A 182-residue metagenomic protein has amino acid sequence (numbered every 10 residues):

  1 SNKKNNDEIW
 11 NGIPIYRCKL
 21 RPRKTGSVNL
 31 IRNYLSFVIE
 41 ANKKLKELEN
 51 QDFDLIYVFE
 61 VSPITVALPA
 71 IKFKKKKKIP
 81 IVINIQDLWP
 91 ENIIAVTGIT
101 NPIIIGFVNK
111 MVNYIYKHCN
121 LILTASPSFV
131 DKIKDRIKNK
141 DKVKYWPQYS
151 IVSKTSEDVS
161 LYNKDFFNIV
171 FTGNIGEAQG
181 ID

Functional and structural regions predicted by a protein language model:
N2-L48: A conserved catalytic-core segment of Leloir-type glycosyltransferases
Y34-A41, L55-Q86, E91: An aromatic- and histidine-rich active-site surface loop
D54-L55, L121, N168: Structural motif
P63, S126-V130: Alpha-helix capping/helix-boundary segments
T65, K72-K76, P102-I122: Membrane-proximal helix-turn-helix segments that form the acceptor-binding/catalytic region of lipid-linked
A67, G180-D182: Nucleotide-sugar-dependent glycosyltransferases with a strong bias toward membrane-associated enzymes that transfer
S128, W146-Y149: Carbohydrate-associated surface elements
S150, L161-Q179: Conserved donor-binding/catalytic core segment of Leloir-type glycosyltransferases
